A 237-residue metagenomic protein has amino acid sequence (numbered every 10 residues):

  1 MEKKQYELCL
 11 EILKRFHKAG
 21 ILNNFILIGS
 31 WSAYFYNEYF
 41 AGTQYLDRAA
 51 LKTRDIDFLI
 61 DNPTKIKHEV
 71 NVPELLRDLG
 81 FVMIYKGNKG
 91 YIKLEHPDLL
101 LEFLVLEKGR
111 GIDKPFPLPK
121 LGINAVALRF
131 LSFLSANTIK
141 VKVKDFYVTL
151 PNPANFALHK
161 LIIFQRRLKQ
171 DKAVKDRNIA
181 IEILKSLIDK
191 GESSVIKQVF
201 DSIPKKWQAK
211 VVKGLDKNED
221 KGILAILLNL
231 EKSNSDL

Functional and structural regions predicted by a protein language model:
M1-L237: Compositionally biased terminal segments of proteins
